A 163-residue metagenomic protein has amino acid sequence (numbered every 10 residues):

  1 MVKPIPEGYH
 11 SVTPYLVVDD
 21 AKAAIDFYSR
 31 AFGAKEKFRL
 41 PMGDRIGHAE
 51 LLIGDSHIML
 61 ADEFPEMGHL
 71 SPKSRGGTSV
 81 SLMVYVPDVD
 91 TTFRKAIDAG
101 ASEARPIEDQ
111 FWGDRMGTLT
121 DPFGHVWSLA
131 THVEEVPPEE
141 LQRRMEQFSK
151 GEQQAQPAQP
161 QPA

Functional and structural regions predicted by a protein language model:
M1-Y15, I25-D26, F32-T120, A130-A163: Vicinal oxygen chelate
V17-D19: Short, surface-exposed ligand-recognition loops at beta-strand->loop->(often short) alpha-helix junctions that present
F123: C-terminal catalytic core of tyrosine-transesterase DNA break-rejoin enzymes
